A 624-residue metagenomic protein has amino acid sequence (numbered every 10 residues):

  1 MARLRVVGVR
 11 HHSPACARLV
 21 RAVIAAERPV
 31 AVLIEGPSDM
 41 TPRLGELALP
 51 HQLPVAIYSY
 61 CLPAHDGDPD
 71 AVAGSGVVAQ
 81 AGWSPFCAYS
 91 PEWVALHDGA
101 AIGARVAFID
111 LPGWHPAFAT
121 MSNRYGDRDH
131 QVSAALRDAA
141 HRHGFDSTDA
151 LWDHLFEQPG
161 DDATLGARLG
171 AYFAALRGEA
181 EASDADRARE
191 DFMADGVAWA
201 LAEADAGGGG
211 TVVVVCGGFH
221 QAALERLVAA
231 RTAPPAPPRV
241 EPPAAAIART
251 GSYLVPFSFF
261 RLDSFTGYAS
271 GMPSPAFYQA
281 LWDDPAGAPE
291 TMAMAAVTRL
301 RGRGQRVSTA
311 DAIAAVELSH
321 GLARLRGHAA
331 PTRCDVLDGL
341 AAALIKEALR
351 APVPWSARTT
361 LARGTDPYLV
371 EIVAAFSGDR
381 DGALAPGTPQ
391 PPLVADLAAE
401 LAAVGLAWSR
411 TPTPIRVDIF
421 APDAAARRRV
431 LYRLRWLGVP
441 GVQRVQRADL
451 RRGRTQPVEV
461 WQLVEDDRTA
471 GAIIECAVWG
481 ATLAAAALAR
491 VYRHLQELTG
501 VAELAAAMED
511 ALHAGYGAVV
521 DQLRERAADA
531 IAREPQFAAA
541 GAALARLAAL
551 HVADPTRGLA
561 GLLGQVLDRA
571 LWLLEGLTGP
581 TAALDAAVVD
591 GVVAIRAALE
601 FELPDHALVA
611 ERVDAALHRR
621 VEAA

Functional and structural regions predicted by a protein language model:
M1-A624: Compositional signal for N-terminal targeting/processing segments
